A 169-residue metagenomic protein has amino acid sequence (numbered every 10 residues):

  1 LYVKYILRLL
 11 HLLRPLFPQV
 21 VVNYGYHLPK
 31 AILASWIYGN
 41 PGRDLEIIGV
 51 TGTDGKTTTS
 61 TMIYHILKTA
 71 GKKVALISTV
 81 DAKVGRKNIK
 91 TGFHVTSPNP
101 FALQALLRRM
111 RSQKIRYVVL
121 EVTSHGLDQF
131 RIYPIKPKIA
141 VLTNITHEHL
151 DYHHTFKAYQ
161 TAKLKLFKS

Functional and structural regions predicted by a protein language model:
L1-K4: Long, basic/Gly/Ser/Thr-rich N-terminal segments that mediate initial subcellular attachment or targeting
L10-S169: Phosphate-binding loop of NTP-binding sites
